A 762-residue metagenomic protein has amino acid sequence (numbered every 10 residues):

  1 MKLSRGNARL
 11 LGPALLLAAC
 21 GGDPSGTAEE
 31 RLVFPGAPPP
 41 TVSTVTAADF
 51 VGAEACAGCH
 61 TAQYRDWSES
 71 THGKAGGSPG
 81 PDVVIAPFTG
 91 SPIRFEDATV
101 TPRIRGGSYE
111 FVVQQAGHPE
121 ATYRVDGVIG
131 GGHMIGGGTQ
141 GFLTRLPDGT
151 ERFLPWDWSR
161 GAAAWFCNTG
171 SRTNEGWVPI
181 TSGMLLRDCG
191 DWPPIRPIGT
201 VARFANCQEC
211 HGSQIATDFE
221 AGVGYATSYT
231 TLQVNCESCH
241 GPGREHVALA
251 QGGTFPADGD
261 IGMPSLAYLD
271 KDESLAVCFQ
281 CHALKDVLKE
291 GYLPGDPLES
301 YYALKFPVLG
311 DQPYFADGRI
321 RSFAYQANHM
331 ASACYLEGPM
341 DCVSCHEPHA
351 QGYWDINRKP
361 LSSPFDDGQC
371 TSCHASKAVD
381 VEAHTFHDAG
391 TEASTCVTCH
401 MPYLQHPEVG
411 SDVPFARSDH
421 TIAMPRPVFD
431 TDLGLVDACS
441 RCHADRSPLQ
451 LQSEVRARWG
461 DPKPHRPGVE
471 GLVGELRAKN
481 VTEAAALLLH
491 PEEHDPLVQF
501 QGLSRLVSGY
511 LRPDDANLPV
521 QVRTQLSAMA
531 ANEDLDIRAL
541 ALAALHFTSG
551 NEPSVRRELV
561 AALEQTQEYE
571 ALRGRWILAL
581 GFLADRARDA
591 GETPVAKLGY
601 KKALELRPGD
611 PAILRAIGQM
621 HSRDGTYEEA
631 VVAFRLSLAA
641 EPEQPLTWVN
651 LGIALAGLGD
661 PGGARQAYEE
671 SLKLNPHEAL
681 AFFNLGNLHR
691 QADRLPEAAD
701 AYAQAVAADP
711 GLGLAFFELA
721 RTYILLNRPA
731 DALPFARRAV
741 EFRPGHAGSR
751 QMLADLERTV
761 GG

Functional and structural regions predicted by a protein language model:
L17-A19: C-terminal motif of bacterial Sec signal peptides marking the signal peptidase cleavage site
D23-P40, V45, A62-I135, G141-L146 (+6 more regions): Primarily the internal scaffold of c-type cytochrome electron-transfer domains, especially repeated/multiheme c-type
N480-L489, R512-A530, N551-Q567: Amphipathic alpha-helical scaffolding segments comprising HEAT/armadillo-like alpha-solenoid repeats
N517-Q521, R588-K602, R623-L636, E643-L646 (+5 more regions): Structural signature of tandem alpha-helical TPR/SEL1-like repeats, specifically the intra-repeat loop/turn
N532, L606, A640, L674 (+2 more regions): Structural marker of alpha-solenoid helical repeat scaffolds
I577, P611-A612, P645-L646, A679-L680 (+2 more regions): Helix-start (N-cap) detector for alpha-helical repeat units in TPR-like alpha-solenoids, especially tetratricopeptide
